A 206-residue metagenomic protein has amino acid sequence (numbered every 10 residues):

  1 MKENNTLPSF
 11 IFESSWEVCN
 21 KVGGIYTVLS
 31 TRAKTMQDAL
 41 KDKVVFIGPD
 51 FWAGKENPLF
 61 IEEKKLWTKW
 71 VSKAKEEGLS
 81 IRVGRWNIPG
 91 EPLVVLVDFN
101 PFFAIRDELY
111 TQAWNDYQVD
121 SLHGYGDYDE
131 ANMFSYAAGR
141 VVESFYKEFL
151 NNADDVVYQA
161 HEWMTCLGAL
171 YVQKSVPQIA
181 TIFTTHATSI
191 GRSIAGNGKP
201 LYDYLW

Functional and structural regions predicted by a protein language model:
M1-W206: Catalytic cores of nucleotide-sugar-dependent glycosyltransferases that transfer UDP/GDP/TDP-activated
